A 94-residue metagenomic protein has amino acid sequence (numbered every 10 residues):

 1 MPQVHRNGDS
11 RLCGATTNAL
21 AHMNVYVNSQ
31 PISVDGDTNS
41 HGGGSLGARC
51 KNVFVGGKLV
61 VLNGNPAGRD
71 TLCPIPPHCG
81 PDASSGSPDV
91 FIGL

Functional and structural regions predicted by a protein language model:
P2-L94: Intrinsically disordered, low-complexity proline/glycine-rich segments
